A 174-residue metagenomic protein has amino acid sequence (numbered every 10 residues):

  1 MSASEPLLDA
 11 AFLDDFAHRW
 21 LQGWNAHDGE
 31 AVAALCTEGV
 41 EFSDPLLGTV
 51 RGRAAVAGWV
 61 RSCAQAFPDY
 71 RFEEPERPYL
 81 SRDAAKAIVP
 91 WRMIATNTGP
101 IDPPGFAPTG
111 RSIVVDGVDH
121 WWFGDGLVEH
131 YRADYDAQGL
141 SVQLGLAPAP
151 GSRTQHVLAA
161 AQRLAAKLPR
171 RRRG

Functional and structural regions predicted by a protein language model:
M1-G174: C-terminal and inter-domain tail/linker signature
